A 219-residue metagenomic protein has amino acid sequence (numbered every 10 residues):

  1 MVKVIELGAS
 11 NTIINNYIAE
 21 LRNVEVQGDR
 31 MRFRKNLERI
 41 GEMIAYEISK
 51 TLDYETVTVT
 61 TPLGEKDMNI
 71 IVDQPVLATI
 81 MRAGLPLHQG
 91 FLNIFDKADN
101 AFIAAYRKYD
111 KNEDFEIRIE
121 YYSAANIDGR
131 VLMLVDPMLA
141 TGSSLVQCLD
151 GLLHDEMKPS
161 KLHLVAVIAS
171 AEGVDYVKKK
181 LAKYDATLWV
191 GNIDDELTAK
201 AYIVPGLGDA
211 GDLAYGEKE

Functional and structural regions predicted by a protein language model:
M1-E219: PRPP-associated nucleotide enzymes
